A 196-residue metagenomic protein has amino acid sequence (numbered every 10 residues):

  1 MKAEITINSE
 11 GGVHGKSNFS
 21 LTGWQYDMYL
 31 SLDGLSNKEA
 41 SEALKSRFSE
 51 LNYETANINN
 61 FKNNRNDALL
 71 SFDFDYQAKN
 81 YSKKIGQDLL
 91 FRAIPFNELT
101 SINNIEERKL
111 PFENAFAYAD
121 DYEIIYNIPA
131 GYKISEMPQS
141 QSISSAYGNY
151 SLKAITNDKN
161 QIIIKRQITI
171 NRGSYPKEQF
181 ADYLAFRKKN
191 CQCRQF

Functional and structural regions predicted by a protein language model:
M1-F196: A sensor for short, sequence-defined functional sites
